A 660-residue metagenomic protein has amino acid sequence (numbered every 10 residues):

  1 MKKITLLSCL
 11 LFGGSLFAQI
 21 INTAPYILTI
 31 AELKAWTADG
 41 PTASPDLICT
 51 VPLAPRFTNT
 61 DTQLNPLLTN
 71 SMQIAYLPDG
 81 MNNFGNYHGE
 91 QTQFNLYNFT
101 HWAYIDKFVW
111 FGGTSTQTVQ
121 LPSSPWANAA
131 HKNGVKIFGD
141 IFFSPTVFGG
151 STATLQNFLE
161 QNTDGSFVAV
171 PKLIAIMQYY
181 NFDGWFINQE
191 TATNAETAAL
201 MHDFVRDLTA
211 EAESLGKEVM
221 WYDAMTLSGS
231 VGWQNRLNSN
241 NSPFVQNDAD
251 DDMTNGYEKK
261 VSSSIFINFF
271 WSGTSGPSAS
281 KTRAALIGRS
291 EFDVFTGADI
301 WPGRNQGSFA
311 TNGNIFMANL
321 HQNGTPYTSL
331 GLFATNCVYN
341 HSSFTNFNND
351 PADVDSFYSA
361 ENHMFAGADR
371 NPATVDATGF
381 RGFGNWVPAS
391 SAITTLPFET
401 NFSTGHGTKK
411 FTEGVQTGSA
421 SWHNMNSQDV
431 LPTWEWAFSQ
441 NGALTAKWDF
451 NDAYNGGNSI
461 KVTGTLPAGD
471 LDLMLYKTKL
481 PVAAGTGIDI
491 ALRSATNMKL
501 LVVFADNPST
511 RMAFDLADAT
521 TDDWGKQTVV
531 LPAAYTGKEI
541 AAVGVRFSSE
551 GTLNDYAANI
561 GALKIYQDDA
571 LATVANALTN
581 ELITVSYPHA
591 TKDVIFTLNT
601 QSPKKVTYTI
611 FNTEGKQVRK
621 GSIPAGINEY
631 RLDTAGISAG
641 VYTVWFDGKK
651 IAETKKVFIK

Functional and structural regions predicted by a protein language model:
M1-Q19, R631-L632, W645: Bacterial Sec-dependent N-terminal signal peptides
L6, N576-S586, A590-K660: C-terminal outer-membrane/trafficking sorting elements
L7, A483, G487-P532: Extracellular ligand-binding interfaces
Q19-W102, K217: N-terminal module-boundary/linker segments of secreted carbohydrate-active enzymes
I20-S44, V294, A298-G442: Substrate-binding cleft of secreted/luminal carbohydrate-active enzymes
P66-A279: Chitinase-like catalytic core of GlcNAc-active glycosidases
A443-D472: Short carbohydrate-recognition loop motifs
I490, G525-Y566: Extracellular beta-strand ligand-recognition surfaces/modules
